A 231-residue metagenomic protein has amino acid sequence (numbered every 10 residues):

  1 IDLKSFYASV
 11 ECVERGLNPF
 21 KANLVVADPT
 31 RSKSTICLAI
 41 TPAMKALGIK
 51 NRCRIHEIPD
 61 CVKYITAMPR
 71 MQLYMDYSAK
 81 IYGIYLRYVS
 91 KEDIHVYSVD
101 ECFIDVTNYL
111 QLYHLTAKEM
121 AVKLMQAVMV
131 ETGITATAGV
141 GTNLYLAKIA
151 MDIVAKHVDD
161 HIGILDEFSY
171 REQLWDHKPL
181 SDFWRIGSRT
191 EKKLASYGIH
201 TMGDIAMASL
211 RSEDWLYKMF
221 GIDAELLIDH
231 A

Functional and structural regions predicted by a protein language model:
I1-F103, D229-A231: Residues that scaffold, gate, or flank divalent-cation-dependent active/transport sites
E11-C12, I36-I40, L146-V154, Y217: Short acidic, glycine/serine/threonine-rich loops at helix termini
R54, P179-L180, T201-G203: Short, structural beta-strand-to-alpha-helix junction motif
L73, Y77-G83, G203-A231: Alpha-helical interaction/regulatory segments in DNA maintenance proteins
V99-D105, T142-A147: Short, conserved phosphate-binding/catalytic loop or strand-edge motifs used in phosphoryl-/nucleotidyl-transfer
T116-S181: Long, highly charged, low-complexity intrinsically disordered interaction regions that mediate electrostatic DNA/RNA
A195: Polar interaction faces of repeat-based domains
